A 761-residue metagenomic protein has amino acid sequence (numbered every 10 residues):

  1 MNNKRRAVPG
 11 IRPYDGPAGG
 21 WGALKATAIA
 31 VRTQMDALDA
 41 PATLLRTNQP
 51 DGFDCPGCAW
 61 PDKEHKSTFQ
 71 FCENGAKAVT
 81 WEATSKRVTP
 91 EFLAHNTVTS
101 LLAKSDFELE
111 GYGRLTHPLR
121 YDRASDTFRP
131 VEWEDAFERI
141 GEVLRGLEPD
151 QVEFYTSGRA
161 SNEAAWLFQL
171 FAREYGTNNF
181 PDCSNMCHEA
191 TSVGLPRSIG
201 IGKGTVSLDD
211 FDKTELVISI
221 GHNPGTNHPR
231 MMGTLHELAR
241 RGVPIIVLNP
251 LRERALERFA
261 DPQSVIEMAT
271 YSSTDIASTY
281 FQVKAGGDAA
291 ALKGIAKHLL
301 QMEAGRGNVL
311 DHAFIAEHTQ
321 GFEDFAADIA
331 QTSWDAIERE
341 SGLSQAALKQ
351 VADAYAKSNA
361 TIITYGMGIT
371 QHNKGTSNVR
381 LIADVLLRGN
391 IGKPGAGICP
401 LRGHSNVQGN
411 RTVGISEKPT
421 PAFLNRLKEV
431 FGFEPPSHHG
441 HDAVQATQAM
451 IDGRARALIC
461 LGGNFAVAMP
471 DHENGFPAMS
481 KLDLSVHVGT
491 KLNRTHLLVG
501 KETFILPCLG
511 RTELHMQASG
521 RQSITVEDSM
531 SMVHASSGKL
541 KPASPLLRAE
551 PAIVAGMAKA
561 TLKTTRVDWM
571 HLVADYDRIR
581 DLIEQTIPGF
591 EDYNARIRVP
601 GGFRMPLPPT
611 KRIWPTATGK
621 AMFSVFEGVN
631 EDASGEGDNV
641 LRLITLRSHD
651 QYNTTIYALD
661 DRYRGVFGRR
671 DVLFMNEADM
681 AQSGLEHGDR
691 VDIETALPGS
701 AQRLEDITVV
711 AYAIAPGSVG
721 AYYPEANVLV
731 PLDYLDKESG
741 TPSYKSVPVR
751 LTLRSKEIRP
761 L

Functional and structural regions predicted by a protein language model:
M1-G52: Intrinsically disordered, low-structural-confidence terminal and linker regions
G52-C58: Short cysteine-rich clusters marking metal-coordination/redox-active sites
E64-H65: Short, non-ligating residues that shape and space the ligands of small metal-coordination modules and catalytic
Q70-W81: Short cysteine/histidine-rich metal-coordination sites, predominantly Zn2+-binding motifs
T80-T127, F137: Low-complexity, highly charged intrinsically disordered N-terminal segments that act as targeting/localization
L119, E189-I382, L387-P394, L401-L582 (+2 more regions): Non-catalytic alpha/beta scaffold blocks inside enzyme catalytic domains
F128-V131, D135-L216: Long, structured ligand/cofactor-binding scaffold of large enzymes
N378-V379, L572-D661: Long, low-complexity segments enriched in small/aliphatic residues
